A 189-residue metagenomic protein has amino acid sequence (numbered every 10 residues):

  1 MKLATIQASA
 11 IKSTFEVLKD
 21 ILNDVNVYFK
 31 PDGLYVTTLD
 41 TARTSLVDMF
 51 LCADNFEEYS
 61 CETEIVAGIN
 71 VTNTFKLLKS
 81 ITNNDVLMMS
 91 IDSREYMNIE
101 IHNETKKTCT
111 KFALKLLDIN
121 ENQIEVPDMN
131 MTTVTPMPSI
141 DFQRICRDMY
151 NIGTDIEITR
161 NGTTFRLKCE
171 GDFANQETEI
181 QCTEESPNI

Functional and structural regions predicted by a protein language model:
M1-K19, V25-N151, T159-I189: DNA polymerase sliding clamps and clamp-related checkpoint/processivity subunits
I156: Polyanion-binding surfaces on beta-sheet-dominated domains and ring/shell assemblies
